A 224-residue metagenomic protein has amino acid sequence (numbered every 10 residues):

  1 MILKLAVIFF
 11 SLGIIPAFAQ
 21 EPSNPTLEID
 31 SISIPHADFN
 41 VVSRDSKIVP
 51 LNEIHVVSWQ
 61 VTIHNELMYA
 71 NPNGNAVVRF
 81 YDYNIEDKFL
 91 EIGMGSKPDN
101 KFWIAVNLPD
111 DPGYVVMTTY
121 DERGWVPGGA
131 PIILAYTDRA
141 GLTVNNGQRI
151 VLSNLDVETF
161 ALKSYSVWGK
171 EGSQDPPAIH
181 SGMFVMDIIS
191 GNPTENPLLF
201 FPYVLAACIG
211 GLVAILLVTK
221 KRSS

Functional and structural regions predicted by a protein language model:
M1-P25: Hydrophobic secretory-pathway targeting helix
E21-P109: Secretory/extracellular carbohydrate-interaction modules and structurally similar beta-sandwich "look-alikes"
E86-L90, G113-V116, Q148-N154: Surface-exposed loop/edge segments in extracytoplasmic proteins
L108-I132: Short, aromatic/His-centered strand-loop micro-motif at the edge of beta-sheets
V126-G147: Localized edge beta-strand/strand-to-loop motifs within extracellular or lumenal beta-rich domains
L152-N192: Flexible glycan-contacting loops in extracellular carbohydrate-active proteins
N192-L205: Juxtamembrane/start-of-transmembrane alpha-helix segments at the extracytoplasmic/lumenal side of membrane anchors
G211-S224: C-terminal membrane-anchoring or membrane-association module
